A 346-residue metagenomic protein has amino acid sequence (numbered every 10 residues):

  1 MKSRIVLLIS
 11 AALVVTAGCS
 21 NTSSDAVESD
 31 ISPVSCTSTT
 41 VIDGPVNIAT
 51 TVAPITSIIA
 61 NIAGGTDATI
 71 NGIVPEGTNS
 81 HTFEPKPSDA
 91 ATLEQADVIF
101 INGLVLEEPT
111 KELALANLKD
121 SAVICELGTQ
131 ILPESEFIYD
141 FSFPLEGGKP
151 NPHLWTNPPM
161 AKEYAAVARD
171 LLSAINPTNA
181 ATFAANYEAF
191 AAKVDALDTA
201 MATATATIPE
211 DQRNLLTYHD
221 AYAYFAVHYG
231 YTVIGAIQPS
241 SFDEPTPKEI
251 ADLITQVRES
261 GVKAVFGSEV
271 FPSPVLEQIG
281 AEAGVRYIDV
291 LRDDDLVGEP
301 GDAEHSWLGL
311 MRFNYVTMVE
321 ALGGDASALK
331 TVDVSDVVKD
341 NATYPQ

Functional and structural regions predicted by a protein language model:
M1-V6: Bacterial N-terminal signal peptides that target proteins for export
L7-L8, C19-Q346: Extracytoplasmic metal-acquisition and chelation regions
A11-L13: Repetitive helical segments and hydrophobic/amphipathic motifs
